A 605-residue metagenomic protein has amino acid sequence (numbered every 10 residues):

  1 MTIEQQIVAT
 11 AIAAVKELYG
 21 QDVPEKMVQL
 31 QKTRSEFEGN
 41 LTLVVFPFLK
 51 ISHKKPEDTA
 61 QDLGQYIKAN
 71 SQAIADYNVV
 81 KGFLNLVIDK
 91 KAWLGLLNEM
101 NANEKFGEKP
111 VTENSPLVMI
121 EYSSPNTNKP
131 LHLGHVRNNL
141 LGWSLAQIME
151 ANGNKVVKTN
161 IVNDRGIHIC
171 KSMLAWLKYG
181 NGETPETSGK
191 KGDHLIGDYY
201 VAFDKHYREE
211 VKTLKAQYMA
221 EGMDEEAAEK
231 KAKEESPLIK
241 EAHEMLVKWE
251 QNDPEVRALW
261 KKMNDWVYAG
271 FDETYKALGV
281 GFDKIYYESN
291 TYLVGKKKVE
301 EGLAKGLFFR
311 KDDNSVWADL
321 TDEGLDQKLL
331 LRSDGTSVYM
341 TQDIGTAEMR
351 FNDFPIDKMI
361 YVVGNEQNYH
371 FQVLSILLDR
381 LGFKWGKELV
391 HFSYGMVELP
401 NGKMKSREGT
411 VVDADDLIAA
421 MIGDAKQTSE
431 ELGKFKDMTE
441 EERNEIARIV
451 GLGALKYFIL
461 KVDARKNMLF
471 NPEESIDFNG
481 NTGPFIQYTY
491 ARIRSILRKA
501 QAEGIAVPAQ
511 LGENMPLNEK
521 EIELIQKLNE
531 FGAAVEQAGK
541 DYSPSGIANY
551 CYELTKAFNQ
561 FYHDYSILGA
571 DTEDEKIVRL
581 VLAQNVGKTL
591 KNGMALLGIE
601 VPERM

Functional and structural regions predicted by a protein language model:
M1-L94, T112-M605: Non-catalytic interaction-recognition regions
G95-M100: Short, charged, solvent-exposed linker or helix-capping segments at domain edges/interfaces that act as flexible hinges
A102-E113: Flexible, low-complexity linker/hinge segments
